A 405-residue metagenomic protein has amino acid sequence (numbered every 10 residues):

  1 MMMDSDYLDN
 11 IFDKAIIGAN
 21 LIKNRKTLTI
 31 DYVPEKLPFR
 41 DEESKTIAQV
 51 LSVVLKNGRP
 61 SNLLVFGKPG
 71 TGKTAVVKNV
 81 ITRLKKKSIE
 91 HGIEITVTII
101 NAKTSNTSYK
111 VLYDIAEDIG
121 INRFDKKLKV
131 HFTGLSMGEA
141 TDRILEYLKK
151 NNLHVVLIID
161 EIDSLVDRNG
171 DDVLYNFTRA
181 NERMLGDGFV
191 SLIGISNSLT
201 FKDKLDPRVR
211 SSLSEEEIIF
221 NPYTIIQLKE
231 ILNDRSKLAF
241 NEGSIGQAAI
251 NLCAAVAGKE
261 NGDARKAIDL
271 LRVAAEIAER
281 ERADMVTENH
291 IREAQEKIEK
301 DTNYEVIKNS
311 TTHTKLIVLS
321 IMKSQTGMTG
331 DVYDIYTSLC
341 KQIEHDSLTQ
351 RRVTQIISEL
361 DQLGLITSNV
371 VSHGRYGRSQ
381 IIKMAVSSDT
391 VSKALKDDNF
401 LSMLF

Functional and structural regions predicted by a protein language model:
M1-R59, K86: A short, basic N-terminal segment
D4-I22, T29, P60, T104-I231 (+6 more regions): Mid-core helix/loop region of P-loop NTP-binding domains shared across ATPases and GTPases
G58-R83: Walker A/P-loop nucleotide-binding motif
N62-L64, K87-K103: Conserved catalytic segments around the Walker B and adjacent sensor/switch elements of P-loop NTPase domains
T82-E94, I121-F124: Post-Walker A helix-loop "phosphate-sensing" segment adjacent to the P-loop in P-loop NTPases
G258-A264, R272-M285, M322-G327, C340-Q342 (+1 more regions): AAA+ ATPase "lid" subdomain C-terminal helix
I277-T302: Conserved C-terminal helix/linker of AAA+ ATPases
S324-F405: Terminal-proximal interaction/regulatory segments of ATP-powered molecular machines
